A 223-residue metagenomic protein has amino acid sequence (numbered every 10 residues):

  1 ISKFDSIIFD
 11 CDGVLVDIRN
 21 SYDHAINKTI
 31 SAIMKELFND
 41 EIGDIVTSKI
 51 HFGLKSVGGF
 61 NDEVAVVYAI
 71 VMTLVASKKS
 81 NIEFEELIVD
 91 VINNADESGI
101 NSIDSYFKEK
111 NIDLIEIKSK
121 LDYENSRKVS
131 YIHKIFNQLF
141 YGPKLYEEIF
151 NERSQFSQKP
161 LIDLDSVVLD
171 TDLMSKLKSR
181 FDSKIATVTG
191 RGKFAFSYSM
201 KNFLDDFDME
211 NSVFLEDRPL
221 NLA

Functional and structural regions predicted by a protein language model:
I1-K49, A65-Y68: Active-site neighborhood of HAD-like aspartate-dependent phosphohydrolases
F4, D182, M209-E210: Short, well-ordered alpha-helix to beta-strand connector turns
C11-I18, F52-G59, K184: Conserved aromatic-histidine-acidic binding/catalytic patches
S31-K35, V75-A76, D205: A generic secondary-structure boundary signal that marks alpha-helix termini
V46-G53, L215: Short linear capping/connector segments at secondary-structure termini
K55-L164, K176-S179, K184: A metal-dependent, Asp-based hydrolase signature
S157-V167, A186-A223: Substrate-recognition "cap/lid" segment bordering the active-site pocket of phosphatases
D170-S175, D182, L222-A223: Conserved Lys-Pro-Asp/Glu-containing loop-to-beta segment of HAD-superfamily phosphomonoesterases, centered on
